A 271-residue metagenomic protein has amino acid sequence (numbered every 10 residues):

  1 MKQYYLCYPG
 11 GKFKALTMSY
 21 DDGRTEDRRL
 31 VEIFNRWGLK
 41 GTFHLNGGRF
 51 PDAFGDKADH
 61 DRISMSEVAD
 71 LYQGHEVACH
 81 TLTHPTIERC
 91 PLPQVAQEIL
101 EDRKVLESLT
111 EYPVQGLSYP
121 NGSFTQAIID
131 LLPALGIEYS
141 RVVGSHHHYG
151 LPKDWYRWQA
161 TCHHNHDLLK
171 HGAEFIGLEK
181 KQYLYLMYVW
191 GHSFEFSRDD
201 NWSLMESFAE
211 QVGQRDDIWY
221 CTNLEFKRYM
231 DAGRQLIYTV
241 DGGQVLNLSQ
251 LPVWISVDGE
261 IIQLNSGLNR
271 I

Functional and structural regions predicted by a protein language model:
M1-E26: Boundary/entry segment of secreted carbohydrate-active catalytic domains
K2-Y8, R36, E107, Y139-H148 (+1 more regions): C-terminal domain-boundary segment and adjacent tail
T17-M18, E76, I218: Hydrophobic "anchor" residues on beta-strands that sit immediately upstream of conserved functional sites
R24, H163-L178: A Trp-anchored, charged/polar loop motif used as the substrate-binding/catalytic surface of acyl/ester-handling
T25-R29, T125-I128, W254: Short, well-ordered alpha-helical microsegments
D27, V95, I99, L168-G172 (+1 more regions): Aromatic/hydrophobic pocket-lining residues that form the small-molecule binding cavity in soluble enzyme cores
N35-E138, G144-C162, L184-S193: Metal-dependent polysaccharide deacetylase catalytic core of the NodB/CE4 family, i.e., the active-site-bearing domain
D61-S64, L169-E174, W202-F208: Well-ordered, non-membrane alpha-helical segments in soluble/globular domains
